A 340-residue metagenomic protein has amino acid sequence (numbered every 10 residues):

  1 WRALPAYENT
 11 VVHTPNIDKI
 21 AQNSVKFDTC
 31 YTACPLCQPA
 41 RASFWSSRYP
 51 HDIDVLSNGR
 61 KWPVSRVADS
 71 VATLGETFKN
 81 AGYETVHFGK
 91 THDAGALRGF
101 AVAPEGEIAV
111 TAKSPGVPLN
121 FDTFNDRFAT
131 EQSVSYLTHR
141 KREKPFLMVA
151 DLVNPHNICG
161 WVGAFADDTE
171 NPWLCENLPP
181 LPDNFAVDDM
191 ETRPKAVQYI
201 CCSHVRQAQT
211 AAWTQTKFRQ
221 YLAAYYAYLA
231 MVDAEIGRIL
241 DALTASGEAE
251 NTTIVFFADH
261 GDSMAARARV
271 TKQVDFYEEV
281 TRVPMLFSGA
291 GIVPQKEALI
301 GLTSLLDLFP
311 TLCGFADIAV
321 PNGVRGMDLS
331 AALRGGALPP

Functional and structural regions predicted by a protein language model:
W1-V11, H139-K144, L152-N251, V255-L302 (+1 more regions): Active-site-proximal cap/lid insertion segments
P5, I17-Q22, W45, G75-K79 (+7 more regions): Non-transmembrane alpha-helical segments in soluble domains of secreted/periplasmic/extracellular proteins
P5-R41, S47-R48, G82-T85, L181 (+1 more regions): Short, structured active-site-proximal loop/turn typified by the sulfatase FGly-forming signature C/S-X-P-X-R
T14-P15, P39, D69-N80, G95 (+5 more regions): A structural signal for well-ordered alpha-helical segments within the folded catalytic domains of diverse enzymes
F27-T29, V86, P294-I300, I318-M327 (+1 more regions): Acidic/polar loop patches that form or flank catalytic/metal-binding clefts of enzymes that bind anionic ligands
S43-F146, V153, I158-L174, P340: Catalytic-site neighborhoods of secreted/periplasmic enzymes that process anionic sulfate/phosphate groups
F88, F257, L305: Generic enzyme active-site microenvironment
H260-A266, L306-F309, G314-P340: C-terminal cap/loop subdomain of S1 sulfatases and analogous C-terminal strand-loop tails that border
